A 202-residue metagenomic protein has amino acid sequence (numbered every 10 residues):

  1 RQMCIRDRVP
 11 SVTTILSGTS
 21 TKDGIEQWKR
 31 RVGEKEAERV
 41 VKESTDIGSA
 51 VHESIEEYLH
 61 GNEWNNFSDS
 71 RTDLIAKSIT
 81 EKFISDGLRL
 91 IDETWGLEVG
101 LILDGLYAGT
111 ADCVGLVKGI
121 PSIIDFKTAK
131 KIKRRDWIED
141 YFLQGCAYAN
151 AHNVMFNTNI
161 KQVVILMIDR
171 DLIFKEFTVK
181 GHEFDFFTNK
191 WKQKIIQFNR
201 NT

Functional and structural regions predicted by a protein language model:
R1-I5: Short, small-residue-biased leader/transition segments that mark boundaries at the very start of proteins
R6, E43, D136-D140: Short alpha-helix boundary/capping segments
R6-E34: Short alpha-helical hairpin
I15-G18, R31, S54, Y58 (+3 more regions): Residues that form generic nucleotide/phosphate-binding pockets
G33-L97: A non-catalytic, helix-rich entry segment at domain boundaries
W95-N201: Mg2+/Mn2+-dependent nuclease catalytic core
